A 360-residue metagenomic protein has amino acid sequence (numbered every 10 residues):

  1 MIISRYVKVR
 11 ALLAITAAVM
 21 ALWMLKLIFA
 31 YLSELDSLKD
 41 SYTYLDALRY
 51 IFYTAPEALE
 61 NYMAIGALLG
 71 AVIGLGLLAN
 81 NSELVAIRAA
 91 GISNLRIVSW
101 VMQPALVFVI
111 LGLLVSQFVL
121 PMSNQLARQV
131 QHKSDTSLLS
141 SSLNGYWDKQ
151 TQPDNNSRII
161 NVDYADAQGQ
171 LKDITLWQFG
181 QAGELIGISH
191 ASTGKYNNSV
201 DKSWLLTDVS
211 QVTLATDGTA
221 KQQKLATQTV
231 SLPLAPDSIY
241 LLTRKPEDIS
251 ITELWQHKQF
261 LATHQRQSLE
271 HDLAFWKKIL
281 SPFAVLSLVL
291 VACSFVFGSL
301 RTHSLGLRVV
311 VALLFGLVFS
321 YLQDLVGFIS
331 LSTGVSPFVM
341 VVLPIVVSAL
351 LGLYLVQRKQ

Functional and structural regions predicted by a protein language model:
M1-T54, W177, D208: Hydrophobic alpha-helical transmembrane segments
S4-R5, I92-P104: Amphipathic cytosolic juxtamembrane alpha-helices at the membrane-cytosol interface of multi-pass membrane transporters
A21, A55-L75: Long, hydrophobic alpha-helical segments
L45, R49, Q103-T219: Non-transmembrane, extracytosolic/lumenal segments of membrane-associated proteins
A71-V85, A90: Transmembrane helix boundary and interhelical loop/hinge segments in multi-pass membrane proteins
R88-S93, T333: Short helix-to-coil transition segments within interhelical loops that connect adjacent transmembrane helices
D237-T263: Extended, hydrophilic extramembrane loops/domains of integral membrane proteins
S268-R358: Transmembrane alpha-helical segments that form the functional core of multipass membrane systems
